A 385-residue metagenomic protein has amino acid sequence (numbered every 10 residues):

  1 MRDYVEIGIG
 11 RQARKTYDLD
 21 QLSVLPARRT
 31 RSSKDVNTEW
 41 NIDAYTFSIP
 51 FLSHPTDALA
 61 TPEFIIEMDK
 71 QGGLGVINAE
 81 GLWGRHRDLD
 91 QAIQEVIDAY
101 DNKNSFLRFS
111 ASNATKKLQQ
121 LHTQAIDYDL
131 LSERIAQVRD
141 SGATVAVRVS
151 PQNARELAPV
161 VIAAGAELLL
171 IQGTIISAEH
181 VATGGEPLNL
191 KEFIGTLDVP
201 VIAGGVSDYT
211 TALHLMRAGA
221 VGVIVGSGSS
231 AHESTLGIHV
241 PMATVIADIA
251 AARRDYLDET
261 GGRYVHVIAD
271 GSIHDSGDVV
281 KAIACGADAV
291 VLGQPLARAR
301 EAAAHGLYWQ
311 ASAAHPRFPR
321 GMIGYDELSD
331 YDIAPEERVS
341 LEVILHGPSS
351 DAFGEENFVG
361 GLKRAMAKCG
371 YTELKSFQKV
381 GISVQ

Functional and structural regions predicted by a protein language model:
M1-R28, S105-F106, H122-A136, D198 (+2 more regions): Alpha/beta catalytic cores of nucleotide-metabolism and tRNA/nucleoside-modifying enzymes
M1-V240, T244-T260, H266, L296: Active-site entrance/lid segments in N-terminal catalytic domains of soluble metabolic enzymes
